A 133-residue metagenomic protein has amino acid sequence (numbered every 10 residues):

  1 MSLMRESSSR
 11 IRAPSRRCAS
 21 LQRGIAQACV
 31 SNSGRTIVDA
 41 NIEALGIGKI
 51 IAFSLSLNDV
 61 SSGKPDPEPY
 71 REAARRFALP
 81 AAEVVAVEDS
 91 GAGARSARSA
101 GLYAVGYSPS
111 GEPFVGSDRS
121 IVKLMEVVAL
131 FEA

Functional and structural regions predicted by a protein language model:
M1-A19, R23: Metal-dependent phosphoesterase signature
I25, S33-A133: Asp-based, Mg2+/Mn2+-dependent phosphohydrolase catalytic module
